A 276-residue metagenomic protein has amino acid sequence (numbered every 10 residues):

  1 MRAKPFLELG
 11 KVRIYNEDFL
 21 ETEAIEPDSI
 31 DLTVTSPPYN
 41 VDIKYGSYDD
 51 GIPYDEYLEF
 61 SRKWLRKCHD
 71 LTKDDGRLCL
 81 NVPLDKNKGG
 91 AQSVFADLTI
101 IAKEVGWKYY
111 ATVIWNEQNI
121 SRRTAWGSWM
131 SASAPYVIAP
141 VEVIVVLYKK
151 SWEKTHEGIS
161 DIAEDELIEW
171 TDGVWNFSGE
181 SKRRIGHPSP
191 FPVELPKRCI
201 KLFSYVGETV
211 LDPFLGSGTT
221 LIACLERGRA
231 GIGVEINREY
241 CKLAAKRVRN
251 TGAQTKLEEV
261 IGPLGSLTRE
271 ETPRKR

Functional and structural regions predicted by a protein language model:
M1-L243, P273-R276: Core catalytic lobe of class I
A3-P5, E239, A253, V260-P263: Terminal low-complexity, poorly structured segments
N16-T22, V260-L267: Conserved SAM/SAH-binding loop
E157-D161, T255-G265: Short, flexible loop/turn segments with low-complexity composition
C241, A245-T255: C-terminal helical cap(s) of enzyme catalytic domains, especially alpha/beta-barrels
